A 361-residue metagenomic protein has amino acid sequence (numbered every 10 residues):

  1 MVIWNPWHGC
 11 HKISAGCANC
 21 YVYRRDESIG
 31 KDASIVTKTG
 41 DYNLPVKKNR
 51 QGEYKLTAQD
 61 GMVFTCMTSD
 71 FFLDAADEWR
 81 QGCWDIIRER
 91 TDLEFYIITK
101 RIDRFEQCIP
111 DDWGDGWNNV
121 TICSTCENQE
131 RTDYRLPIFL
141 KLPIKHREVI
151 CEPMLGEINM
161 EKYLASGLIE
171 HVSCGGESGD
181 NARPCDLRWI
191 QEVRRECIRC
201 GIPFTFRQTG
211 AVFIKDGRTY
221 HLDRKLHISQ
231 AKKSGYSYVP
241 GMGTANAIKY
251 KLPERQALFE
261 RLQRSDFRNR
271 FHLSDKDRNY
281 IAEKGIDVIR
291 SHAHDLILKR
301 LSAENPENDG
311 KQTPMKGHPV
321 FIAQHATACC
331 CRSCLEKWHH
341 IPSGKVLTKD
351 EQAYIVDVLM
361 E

Functional and structural regions predicted by a protein language model:
M1-H8, E161-N246: Auxiliary Fe-S-binding modules of radical SAM enzymes
M1-S14, N308-T327: Immediate flanking context of iron-sulfur cluster ligation sites
M1-V120, Q129-T132, I158-I169: Conserved Radical SAM active-site core
C17, T65, I97, F139 (+3 more regions): Conserved, mostly hydrophobic/aromatic
T68-D70, K100-I102, T125-Q129, E152-M154 (+2 more regions): Active-site beta-loop-alpha junctions enriched in small/polar residues
C83-I87, T91-Y96, R104, F206 (+1 more regions): Short, compact, well-ordered microdomains
S124-T132, P137-A165, I169-E170, G176: Histidine/lysine/aspartate-rich catalytic loop segments that bind and position anionic ligands
F259-Q312: The feature represents the first ordered module of a protein
